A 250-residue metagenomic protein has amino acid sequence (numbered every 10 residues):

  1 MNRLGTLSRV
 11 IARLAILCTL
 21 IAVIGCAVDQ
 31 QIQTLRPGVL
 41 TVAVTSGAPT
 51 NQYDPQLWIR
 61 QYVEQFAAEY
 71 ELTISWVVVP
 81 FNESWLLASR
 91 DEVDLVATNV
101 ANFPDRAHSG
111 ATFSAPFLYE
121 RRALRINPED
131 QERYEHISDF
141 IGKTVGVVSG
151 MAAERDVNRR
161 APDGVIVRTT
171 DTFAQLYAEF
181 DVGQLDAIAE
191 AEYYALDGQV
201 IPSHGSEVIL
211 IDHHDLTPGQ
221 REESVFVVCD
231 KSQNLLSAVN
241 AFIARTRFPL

Functional and structural regions predicted by a protein language model:
I24-G25: C-terminal motif of bacterial Sec signal peptides marking the signal peptidase cleavage site
Q30-V100, A107, V167-T170: Extracytoplasmic small-molecule ligand-binding "clamshell" domains of the periplasmic binding protein/Venus flytrap
T45-S46, L118-I126, V200-A244: Periplasmic-binding protein-like
R60-L72, S114, I137-D139, G150-T172 (+2 more regions): Ligand-binding cleft/hinge of the Venus flytrap
F66, A88-S89, F140, E179-D181 (+1 more regions): Hydrophobic residues within well-ordered alpha-helices
E83-A88, Q175-E179, L185, A195: Short, hydrophobic alpha-helical packing/hinge segments within bilobed ligand-binding/sensory domains
L86, N99-H108, D156-R159, D186-Q220: A ligand-binding cleft/hinge motif common to bilobed small-molecule-binding domains
I126-V145: Flexible hinge/capping segments at coil-to-helix
